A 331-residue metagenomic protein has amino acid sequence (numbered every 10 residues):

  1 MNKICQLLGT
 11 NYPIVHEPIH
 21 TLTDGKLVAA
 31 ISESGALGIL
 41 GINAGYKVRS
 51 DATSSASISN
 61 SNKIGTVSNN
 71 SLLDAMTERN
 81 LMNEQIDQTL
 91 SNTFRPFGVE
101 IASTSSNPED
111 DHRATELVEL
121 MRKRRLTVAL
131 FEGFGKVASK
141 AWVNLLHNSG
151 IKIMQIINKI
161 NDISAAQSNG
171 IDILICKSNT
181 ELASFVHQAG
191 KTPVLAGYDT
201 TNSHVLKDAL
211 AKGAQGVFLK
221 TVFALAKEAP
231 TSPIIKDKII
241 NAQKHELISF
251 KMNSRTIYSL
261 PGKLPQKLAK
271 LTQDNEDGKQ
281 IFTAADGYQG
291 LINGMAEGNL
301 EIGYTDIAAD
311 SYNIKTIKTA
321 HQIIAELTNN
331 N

Functional and structural regions predicted by a protein language model:
M1-A189: Active-site entrance/lid segments in N-terminal catalytic domains of soluble metabolic enzymes
P18, Y198-D199: Conserved donor-binding loops in enzymes that form glycosidic bonds
V143, S168, L182-L195, T201-N331: Conserved active-site-proximal phosphate/metal-binding subdomains
